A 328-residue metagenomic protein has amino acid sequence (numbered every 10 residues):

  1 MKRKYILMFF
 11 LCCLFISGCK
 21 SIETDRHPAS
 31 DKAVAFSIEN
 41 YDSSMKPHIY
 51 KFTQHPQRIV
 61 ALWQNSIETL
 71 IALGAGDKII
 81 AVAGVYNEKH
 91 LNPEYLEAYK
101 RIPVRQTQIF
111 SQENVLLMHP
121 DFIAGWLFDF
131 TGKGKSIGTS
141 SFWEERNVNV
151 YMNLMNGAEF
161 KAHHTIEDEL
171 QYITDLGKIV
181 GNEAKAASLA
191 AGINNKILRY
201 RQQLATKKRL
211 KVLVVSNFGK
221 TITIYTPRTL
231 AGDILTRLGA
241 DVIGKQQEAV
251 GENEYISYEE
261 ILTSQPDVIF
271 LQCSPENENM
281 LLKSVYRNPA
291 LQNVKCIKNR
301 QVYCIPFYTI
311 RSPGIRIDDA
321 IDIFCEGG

Functional and structural regions predicted by a protein language model:
K2-Y5, G18-E68, K178-V215, Q265 (+1 more regions): Bacterial Sec-exported substrate-binding components of ABC uptake systems
M8-S17: Bacterial N-terminal signal peptides
S43-K46, R101-E113, E248-Y258: Short helix-initiation/N-cap motifs at beta->coil->alpha
V60-M118, F122, W126-T131, A240-I243: A short, structured surface patch at a secondary-structure boundary
V85-K89, Y99, I224-N253: Alpha-helical, coiled-coil/dimerization segments enriched in small aliphatic residues
H90, D129-G138, V148-D175, R209-G232: Extracytoplasmic ligand-binding site segments that recognize negatively charged/polar headgroups
I109-F122, I137, Y255-Q265: Short helices/loops that flank or line small-molecule/ion binding pockets
H163-K178, V268-G328: Structured C-terminal subdomain patch of bacterial secreted/periplasmic proteins
